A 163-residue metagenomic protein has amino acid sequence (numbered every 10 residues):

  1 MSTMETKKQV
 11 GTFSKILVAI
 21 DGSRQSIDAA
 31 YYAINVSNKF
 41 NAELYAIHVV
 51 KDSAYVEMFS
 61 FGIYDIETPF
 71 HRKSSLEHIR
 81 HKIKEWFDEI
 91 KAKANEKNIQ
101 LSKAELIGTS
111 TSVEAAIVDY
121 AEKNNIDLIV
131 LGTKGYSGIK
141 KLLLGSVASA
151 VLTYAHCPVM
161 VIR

Functional and structural regions predicted by a protein language model:
M1-E5, D119-R163: Gly/Ser-rich helix-loop-strand patches that form or flank binding pockets for ribonucleotide-derived cofactors
M1-K8, E89-I129: Structural beta-alpha unit
K7-P69, N95-K97, L101-S102: Small/aliphatic-rich secondary-structure junction motif
A29, I83-W86, V147: Hydrophobic alpha-helical membrane-association signature
A29, V113-E114, L144: Amphipathic coiled-coil/heptad-repeat helices and related helical stalk/stem segments that mediate oligomerization
D52, I79-A92: Redox- and metal-dependent alpha/beta enzyme cores, enriched for Fe-S-associated oxidoreductases and cofactor-handling
S53-A54, T111, G138: Generic structural signal for helix capping and beta-alpha/helix-loop junctions
I66-E85: A short acidic, glycine-rich active-site loop that binds or catalyzes chemistry on phosphate/adenosine moieties
